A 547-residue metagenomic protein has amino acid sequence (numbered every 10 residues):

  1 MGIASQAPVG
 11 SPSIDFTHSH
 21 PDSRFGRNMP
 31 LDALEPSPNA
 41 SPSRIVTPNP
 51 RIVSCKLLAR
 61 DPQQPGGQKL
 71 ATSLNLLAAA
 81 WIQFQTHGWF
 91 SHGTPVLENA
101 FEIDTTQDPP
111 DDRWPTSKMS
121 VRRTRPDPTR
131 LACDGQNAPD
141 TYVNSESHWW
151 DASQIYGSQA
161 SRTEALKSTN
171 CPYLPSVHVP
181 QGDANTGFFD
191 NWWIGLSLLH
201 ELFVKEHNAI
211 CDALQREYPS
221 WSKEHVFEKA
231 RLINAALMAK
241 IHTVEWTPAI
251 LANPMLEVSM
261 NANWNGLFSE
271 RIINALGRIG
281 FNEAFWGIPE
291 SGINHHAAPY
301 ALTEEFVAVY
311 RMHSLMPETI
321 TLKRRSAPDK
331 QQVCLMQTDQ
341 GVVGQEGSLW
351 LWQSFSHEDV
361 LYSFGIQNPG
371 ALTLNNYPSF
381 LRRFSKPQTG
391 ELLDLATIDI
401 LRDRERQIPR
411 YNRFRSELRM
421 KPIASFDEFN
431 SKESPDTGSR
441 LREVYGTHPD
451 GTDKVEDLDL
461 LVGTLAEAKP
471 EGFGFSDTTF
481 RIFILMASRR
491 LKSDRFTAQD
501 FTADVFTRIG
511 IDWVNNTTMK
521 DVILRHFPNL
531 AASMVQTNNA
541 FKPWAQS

Functional and structural regions predicted by a protein language model:
M1-A213, K229-T397, L401, E405-R413 (+3 more regions): N-terminal accessory/cap region of cofactor-dependent oxidoreductases and related radical enzymes
Y218: Metallocofactor- and cofactor-centric catalytic cores in central/energy metabolism, strongly enriched
K223-V226: Mobile, glycine-rich extracellular loop/lid and propeptide segments that shape or gate substrate/ligand access
K421-S425: Extracellular/luminal domains of secretory-pathway glycoproteins
F429: Histidine-centered, transition-metal-coordinating active-site segments
